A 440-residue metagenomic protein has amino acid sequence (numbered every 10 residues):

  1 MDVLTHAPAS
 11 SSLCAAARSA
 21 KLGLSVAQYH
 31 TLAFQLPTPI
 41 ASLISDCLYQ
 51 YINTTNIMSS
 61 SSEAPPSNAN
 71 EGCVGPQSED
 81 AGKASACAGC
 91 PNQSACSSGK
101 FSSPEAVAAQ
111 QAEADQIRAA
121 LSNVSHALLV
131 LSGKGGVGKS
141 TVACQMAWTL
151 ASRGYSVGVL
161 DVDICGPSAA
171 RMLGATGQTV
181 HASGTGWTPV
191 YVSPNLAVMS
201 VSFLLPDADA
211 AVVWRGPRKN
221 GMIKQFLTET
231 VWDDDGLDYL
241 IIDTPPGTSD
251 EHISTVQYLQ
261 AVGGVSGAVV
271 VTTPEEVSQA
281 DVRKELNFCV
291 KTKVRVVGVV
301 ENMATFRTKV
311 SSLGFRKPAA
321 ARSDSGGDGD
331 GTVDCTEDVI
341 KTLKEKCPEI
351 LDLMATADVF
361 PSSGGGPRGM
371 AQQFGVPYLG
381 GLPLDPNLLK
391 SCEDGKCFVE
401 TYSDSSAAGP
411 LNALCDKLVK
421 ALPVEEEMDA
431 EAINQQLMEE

Functional and structural regions predicted by a protein language model:
I57-S132, E426: Extreme N-terminal, non-catalytic leader segments that precede Walker-type/kinase nucleotide-binding cores
Q110, Y239-V376, K390: Conserved catalytic-core segment of NTP-binding enzymes
A120-L121, H126-I164, L286, T292: Walker A/P-loop phosphate-binding motif and the immediately C-terminal alpha-helix
V124, G135, D161, A169 (+8 more regions): Residue-level signature of catalytic and energy-coupling elements of molecular machines, predominantly ATP/GTP-dependent
S156-G158, V162-W214, N220, K224-L227 (+3 more regions): Phosphate-binding loop that captures ATP/GTP phosphates
G395-D404: C-terminal boundary of histidine-terminating zinc-finger modules
M428-E440: A short, charged, Gly/Pro-tolerant segment at domain boundaries
